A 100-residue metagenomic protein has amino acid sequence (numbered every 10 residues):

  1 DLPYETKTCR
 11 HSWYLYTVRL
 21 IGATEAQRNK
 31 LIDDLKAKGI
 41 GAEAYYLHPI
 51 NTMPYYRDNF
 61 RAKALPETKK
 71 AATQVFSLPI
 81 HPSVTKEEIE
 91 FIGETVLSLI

Functional and structural regions predicted by a protein language model:
D1-I100: PLP-dependent aminotransferase class I/II
